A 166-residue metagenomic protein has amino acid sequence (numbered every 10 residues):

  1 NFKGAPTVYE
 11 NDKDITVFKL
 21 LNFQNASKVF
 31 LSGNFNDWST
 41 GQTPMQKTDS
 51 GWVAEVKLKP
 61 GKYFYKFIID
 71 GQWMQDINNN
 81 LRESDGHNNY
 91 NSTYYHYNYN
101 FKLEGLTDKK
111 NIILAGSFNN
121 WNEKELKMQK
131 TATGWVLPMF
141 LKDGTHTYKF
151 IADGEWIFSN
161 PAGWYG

Functional and structural regions predicted by a protein language model:
N1-E10: Eukaryotic non-catalytic protein-interaction modules, chiefly N-terminal intrinsically disordered
Y9-P60, Q72-D143, I151-G166: Aromatic-rich carbohydrate-binding modules that target alpha-glucans
